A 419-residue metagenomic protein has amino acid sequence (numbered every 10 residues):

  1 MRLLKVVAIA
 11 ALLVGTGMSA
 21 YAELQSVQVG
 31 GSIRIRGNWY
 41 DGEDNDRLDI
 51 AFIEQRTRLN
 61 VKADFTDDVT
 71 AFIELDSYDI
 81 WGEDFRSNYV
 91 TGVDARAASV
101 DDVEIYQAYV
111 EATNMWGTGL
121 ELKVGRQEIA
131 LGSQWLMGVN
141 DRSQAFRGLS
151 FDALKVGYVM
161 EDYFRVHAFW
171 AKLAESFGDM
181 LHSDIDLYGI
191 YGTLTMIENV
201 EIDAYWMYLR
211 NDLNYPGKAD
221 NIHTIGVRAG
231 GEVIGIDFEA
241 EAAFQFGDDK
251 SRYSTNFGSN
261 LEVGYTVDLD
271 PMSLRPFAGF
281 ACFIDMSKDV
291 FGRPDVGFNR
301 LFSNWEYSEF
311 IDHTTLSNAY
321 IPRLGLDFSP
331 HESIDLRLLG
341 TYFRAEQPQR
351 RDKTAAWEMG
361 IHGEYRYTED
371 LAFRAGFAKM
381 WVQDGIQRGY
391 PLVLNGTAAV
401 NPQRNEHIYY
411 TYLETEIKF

Functional and structural regions predicted by a protein language model:
M1-Q25: Cleavable N-terminal export/targeting peptides
A20-R126, F151-F164, L194-T195, V227-N256 (+2 more regions): Beta-barrel outer-membrane channel/assembly domains of diderm bacteria
R34-R36, D76, A171-L173, M207-N211 (+2 more regions): Active-site beta-loop-alpha junctions enriched in small/polar residues
E43, F85-S87, L136, M180 (+6 more regions): Outer-membrane beta-barrel and related beta-rich outer-membrane complex signature in Gram-negative bacteria
Y158, F164-A240: Internal metal/ion-chelating core segments
Y253-L301: Long, well-ordered mid-to-C-terminal structural blocks that present hydrophobic/aromatic surfaces
G292-N318: Flexible internal linker/loop segments at domain or repeat junctions
